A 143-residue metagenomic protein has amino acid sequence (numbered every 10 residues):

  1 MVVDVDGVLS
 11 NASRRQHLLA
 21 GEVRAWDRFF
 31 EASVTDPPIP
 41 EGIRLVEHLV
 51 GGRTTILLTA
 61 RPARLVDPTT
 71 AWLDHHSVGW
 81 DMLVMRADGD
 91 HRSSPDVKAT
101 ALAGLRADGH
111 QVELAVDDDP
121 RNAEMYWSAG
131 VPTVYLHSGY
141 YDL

Functional and structural regions predicted by a protein language model:
M1-V3, L114-A115: Residue-level marker for buried hydrophobic side chains located in beta-strands that build the well-ordered beta-sheet
V2-R92: Alpha-helical substrate-recognition element adjacent to the catalytic core
S10, L105-R106: Hydrophobic, Leu/Ile/Phe/Ala-enriched alpha-helical segments that form helix-helix packing faces
V46-V50, R106, W127: Surface-exposed amphipathic alpha-helices with a cationic face
D67-A71, V97, S128: Generic recognition of short, well-ordered alpha-helical segments
V78, D108-H110: Structured loop/turn residues at beta-strand edges in well-structured enzyme cores
S93-L105: Short loop-to-alpha-helix "cap/lid" segments that border enzyme active sites across diverse enzyme classes
L102, H110-L143: Acidic, Mg2+-coordinating phosphoryl-transfer loop and its flanking beta/alpha structural elements, shared across
